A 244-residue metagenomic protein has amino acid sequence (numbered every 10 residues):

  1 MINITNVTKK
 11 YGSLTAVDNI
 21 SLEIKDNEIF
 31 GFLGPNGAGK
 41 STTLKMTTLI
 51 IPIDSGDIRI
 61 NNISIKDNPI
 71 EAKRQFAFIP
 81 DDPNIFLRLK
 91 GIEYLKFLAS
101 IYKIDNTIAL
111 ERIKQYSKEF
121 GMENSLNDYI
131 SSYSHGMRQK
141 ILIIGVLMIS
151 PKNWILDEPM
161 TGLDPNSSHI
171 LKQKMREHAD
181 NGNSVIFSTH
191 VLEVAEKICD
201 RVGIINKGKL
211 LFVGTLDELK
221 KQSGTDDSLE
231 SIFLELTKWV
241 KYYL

Functional and structural regions predicted by a protein language model:
G56-D67, E71-A72: Conserved ABC transporter NBD signature motif
K96, S100, T107-S125: Conserved ABC ATPase "signature" region
Y129-G136: Conserved ABC ATPase signature
W154-E158: Catalytic Walker B motif of ABC-type/P-loop ATPase nucleotide-binding domains
V213-G214: ABC ATPase "signature
